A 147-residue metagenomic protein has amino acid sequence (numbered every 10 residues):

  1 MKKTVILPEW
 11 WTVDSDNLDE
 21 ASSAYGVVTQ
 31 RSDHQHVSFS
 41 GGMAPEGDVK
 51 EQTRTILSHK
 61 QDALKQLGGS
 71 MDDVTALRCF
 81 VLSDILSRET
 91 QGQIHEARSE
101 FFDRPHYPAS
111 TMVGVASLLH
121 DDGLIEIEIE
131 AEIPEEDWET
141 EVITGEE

Functional and structural regions predicted by a protein language model:
M1-S58, D62-T75, V81-E147: N-terminal presequence-like segments and the immediate start of the first folded domain
